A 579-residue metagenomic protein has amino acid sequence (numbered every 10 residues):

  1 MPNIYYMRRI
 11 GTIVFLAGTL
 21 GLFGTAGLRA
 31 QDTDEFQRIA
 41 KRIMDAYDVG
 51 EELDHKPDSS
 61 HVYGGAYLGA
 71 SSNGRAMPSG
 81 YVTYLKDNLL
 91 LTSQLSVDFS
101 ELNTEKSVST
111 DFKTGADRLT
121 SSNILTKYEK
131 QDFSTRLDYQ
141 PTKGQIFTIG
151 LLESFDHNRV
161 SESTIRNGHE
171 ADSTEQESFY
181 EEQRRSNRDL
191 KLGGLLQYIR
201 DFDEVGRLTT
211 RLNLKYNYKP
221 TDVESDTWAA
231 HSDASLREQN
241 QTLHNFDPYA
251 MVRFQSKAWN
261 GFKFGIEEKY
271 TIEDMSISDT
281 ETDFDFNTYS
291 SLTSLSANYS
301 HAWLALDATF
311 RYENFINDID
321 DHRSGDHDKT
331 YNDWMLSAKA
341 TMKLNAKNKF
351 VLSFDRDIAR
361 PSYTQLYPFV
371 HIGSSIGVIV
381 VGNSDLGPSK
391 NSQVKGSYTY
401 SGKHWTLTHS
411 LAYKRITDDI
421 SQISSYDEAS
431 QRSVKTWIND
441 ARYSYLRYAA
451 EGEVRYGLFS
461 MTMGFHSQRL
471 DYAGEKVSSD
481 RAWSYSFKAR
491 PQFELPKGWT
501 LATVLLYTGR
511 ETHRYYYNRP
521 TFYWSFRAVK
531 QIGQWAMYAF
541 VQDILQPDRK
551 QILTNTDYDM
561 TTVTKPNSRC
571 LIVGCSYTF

Functional and structural regions predicted by a protein language model:
N3-I4, R9-T12, L16-L20, T25-N167 (+16 more regions): Membrane-proximal, glycine/serine-rich, low-complexity loop/turn segments characteristic of large bacterial
K56, H61-G64, E105, G265-I272 (+4 more regions): Surface-exposed extracellular loop regions of Gram-negative outer-membrane beta-barrel proteins
A70-S72, L125-E129, R184-L190, L236-F246 (+8 more regions): Replace "Gram-negative outer membrane beta-barrel proteins" with "bacterial and organellar outer membrane beta-barrel
E101, Q145-I146, N158-V160, G168-E177 (+7 more regions): Short loop/beta submotifs within extracellular cysteine-rich repeat domains
V108-A116, T164-T174, D226-A234, T280-D285 (+7 more regions): Flexible, surface-exposed loop regions and adjacent strand-edge segments of Gram-negative outer-membrane beta-barrel
V223-S225, K269-T271, G464-Y538: C-terminal low-complexity, acidic/polar tails when present
D226, H231-D307, T341-K343, D440-E453 (+2 more regions): Outer-membrane beta-barrel transmembrane domain signature of Gram-negative proteins, especially the mid-to-C-terminal
Q239, D247-Y249, N383, G387 (+5 more regions): Outer membrane beta-barrel strand-and-loop segments of large Gram-negative receptors, especially TonB-dependent
